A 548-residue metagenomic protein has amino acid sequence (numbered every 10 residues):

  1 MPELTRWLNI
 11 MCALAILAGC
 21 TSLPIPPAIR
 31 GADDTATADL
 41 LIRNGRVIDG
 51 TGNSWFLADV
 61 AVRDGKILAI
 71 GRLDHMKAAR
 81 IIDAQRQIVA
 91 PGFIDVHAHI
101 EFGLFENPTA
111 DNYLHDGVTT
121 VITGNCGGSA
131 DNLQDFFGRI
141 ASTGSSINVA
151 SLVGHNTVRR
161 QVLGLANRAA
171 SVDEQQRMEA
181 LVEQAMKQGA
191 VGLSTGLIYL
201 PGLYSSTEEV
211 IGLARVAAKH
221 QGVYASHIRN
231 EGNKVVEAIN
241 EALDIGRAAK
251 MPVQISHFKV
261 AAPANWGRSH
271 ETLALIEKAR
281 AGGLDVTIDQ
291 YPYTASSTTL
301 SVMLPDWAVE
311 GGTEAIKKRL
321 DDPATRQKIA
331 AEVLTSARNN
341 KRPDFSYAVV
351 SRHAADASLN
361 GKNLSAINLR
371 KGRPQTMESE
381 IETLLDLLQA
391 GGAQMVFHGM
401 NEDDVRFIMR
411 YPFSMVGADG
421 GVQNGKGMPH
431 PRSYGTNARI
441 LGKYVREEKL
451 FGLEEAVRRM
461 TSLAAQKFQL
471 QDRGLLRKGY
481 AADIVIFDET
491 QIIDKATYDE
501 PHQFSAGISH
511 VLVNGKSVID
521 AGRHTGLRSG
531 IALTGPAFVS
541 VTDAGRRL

Functional and structural regions predicted by a protein language model:
M1-M11: Bacterial N-terminal signal peptides that target proteins for export
P26-I42, V47-G92: Histidine-rich, glycine-flanked metal-binding segment
G45, D322, R406-F413, A418-D419 (+1 more regions): C-terminal cap of metal-dependent C-N hydrolases
V47-D59, G392-V405, F451-V457, A465-H502: Acidic, glycine-enriched loop/beta-strand segments at the rims of small-molecule binding/catalytic pockets
A84-V89, F93-A98, F105-T195, A214-Q221 (+3 more regions): Divalent-metal coordination cores built from histidine and acidic residues
L152-V153, T157, Q161-V172, M178-L200 (+4 more regions): Active-site neighborhoods of metal-dependent hydrolases
Q184, A190-E241: Divalent metal-binding pocket/active-site signature
